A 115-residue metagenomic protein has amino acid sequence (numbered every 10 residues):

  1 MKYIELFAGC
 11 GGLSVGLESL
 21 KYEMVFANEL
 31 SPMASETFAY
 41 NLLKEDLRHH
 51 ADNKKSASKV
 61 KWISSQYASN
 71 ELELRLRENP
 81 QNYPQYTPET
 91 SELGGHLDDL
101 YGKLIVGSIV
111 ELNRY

Functional and structural regions predicted by a protein language model:
M1-Y115: Conserved active-site and SAM-binding loop architecture of S-adenosyl-L-methionine-dependent nucleic-acid
